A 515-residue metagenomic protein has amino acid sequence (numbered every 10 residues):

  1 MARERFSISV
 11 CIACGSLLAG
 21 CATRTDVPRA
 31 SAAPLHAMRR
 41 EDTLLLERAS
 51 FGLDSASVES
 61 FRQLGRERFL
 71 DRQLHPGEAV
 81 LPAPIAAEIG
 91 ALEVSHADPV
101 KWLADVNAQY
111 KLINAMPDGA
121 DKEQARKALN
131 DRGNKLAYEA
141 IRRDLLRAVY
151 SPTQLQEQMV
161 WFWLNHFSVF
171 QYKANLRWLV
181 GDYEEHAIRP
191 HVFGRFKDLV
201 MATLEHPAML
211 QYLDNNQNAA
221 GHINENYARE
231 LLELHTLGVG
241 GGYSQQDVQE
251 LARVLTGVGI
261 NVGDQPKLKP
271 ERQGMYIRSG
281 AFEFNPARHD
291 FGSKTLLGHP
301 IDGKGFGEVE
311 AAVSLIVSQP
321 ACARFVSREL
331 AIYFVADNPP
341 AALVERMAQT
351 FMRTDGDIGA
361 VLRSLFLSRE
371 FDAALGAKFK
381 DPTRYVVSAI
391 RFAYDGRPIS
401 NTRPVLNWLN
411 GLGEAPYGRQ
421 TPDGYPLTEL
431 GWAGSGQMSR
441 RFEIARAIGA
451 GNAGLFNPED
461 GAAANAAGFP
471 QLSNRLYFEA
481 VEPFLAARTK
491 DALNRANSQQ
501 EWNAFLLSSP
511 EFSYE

Functional and structural regions predicted by a protein language model:
M1-C11: Bacterial N-terminal signal peptides that target proteins for export
L18-G20: C-terminal motif of bacterial Sec signal peptides marking the signal peptidase cleavage site
T23-S57, P84-E93, Q319, A323-T354 (+1 more regions): Flexible, low-complexity segments enriched for small/polar residues
A49, F61, Q73-L74, L231 (+2 more regions): A generic structural signal for nonpolar/aromatic side chains embedded in well-ordered alpha-helices
S55-H166, F170-G181, A187-R189: N-terminal accessory alpha/beta regions
A120-R126, A140-I141, L176-R397, N401 (+1 more regions): Active-site substrate-binding loop specific to GH73 endo-beta-N-acetylglucosaminidase modules in bacterial autolysins
E157-M159, K197-D198, A360-V361, E501-W502: Alpha-helical scaffolds flanking conserved acidic
